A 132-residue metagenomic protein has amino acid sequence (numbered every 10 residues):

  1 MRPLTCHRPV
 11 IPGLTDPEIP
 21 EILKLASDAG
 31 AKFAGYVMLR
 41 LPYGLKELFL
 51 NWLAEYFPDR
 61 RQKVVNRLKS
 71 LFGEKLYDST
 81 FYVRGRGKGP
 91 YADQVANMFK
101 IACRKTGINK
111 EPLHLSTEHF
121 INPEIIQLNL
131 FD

Functional and structural regions predicted by a protein language model:
M1-C6: Radical SAM/AdoMet-radical enzyme domain recognition
R8-P12, L39-L41: Active-site beta-loop-alpha junctions enriched in small/polar residues
P17-D132: Auxiliary Fe-S-binding modules of radical SAM enzymes
